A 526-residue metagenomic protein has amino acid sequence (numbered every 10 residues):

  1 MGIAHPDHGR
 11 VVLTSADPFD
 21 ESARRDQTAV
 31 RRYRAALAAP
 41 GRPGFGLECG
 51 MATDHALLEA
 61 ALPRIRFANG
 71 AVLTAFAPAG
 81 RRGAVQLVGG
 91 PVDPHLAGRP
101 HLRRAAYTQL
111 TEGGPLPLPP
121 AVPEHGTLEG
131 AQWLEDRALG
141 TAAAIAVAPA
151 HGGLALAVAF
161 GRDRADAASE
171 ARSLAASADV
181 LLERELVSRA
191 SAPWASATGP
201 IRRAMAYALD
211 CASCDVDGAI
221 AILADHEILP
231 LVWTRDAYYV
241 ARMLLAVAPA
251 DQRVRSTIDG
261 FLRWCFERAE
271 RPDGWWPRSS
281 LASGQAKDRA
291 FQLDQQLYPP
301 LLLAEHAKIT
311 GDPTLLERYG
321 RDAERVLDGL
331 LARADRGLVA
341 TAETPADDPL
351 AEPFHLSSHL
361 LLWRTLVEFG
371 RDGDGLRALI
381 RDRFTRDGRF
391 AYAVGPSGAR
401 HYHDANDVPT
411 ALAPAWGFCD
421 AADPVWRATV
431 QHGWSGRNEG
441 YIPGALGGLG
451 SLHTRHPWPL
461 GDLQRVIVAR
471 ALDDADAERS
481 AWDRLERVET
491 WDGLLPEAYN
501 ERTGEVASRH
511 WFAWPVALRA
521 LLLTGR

Functional and structural regions predicted by a protein language model:
M1-P193, A246-A250: Terminal accessory carbohydrate-recognition/targeting modules of carbohydrate-active enzymes
M1-R32, L229, D288-H306, R400-A421 (+1 more regions): C-terminal capping/lid segments that line or modulate ligand- or cofactor-binding pockets
A171-L223: An acidic-aromatic substrate-binding cleft motif
A204-D217, Q252-W276, K308, Y319-L338 (+3 more regions): Long, well-ordered core segments of solenoidal/helical folds
G218-H226, W275-F291, G337-F354, Y499-T503: Acidic/His metal-coordination segments adjacent to aromatic residues that form catalytic metal sites in metalloenzymes
L229-D335, H359, H510-R526: Aromatic-rich carbohydrate-recognition surfaces in CAZymes
T234, L327, D335-A340, A351-L361 (+1 more regions): Extended ligand-binding clefts on enzyme/binding-domain cores
A323, H359-G370: Extended, hydrophobic/aromatic-rich amphipathic alpha-helical segments that build helical scaffolds
